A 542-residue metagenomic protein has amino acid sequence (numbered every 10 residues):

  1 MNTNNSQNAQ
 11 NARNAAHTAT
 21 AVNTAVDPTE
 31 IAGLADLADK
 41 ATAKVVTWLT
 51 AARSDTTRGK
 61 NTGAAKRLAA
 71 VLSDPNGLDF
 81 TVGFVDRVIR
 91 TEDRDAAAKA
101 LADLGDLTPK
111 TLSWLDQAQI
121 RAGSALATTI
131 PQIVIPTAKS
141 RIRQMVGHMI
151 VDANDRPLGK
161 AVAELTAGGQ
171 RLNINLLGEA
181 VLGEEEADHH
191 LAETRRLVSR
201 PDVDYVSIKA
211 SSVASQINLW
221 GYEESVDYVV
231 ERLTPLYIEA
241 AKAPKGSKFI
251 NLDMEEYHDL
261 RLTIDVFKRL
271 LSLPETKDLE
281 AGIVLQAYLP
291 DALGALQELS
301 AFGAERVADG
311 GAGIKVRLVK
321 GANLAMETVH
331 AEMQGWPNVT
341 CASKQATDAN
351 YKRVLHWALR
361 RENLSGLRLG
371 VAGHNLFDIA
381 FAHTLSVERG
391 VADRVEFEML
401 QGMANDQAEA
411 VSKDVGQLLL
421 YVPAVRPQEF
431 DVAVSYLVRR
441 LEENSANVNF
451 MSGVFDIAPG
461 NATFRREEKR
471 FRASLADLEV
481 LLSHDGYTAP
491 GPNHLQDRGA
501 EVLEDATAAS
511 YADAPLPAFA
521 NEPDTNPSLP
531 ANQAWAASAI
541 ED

Functional and structural regions predicted by a protein language model:
N2-N5, N11-L503: Positively charged, amphipathic and often flexible ligand-engagement surfaces
A489-P523: Short amphipathic alpha-helical interaction/tethering modules
A520-D542: N-terminal alpha-helical segment of soluble enzymes
